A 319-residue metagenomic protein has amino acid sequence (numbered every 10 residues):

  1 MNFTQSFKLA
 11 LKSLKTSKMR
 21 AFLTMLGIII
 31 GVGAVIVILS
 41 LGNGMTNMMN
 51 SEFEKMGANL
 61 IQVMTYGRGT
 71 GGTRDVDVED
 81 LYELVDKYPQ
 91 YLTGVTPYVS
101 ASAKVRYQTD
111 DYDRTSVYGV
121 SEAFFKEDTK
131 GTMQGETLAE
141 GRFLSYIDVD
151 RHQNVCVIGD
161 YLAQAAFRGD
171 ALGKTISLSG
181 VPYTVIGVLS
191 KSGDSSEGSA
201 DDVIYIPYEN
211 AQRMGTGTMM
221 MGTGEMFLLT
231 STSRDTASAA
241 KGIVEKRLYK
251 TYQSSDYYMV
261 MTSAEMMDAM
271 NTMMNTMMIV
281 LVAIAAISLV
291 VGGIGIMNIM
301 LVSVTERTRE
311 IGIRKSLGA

Functional and structural regions predicted by a protein language model:
S6-K15, D80-V85: A short amphipathic helical element positioned immediately N-terminal to and/or at the very start of a transmembrane
S17, M45, L84, F125 (+5 more regions): Residue-level signature of catalytic and energy-coupling elements of molecular machines, predominantly ATP/GTP-dependent
S17-M45, M270-R309: Hydrophobic alpha-helical transmembrane segments of multi-pass inner-membrane transport and secretion
G42-S116, A123-K126, Y146-I147, Q164 (+4 more regions): Hydrophobic, regular-secondary-structure patches
R74, D86-Y91, R168, S177-P182 (+1 more regions): Mechanotransmission and gating elements of multispan inner-membrane complexes involved in transport and envelope
Y98-V99, D110-G215, A239: Hydrophobic secondary-structure segments that place a key small or acidic residue at a functional site
